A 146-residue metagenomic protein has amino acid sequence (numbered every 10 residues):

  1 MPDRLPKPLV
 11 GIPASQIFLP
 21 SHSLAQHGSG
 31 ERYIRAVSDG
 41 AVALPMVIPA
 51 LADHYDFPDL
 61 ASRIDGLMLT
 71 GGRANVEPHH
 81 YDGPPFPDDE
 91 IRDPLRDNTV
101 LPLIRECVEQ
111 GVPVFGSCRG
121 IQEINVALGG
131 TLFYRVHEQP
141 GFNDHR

Functional and structural regions predicted by a protein language model:
M1-F115, N125-F133, H137-R146: N-terminal beta1-alpha1 cap of cysteine-dependent amidohydrolase-like domains
C118: Conserved G/P- and acidic residue-centered "switch" motifs that form tight phosphate/ATP-binding loops in soluble
I121: The feature captures the ABC ATPase H-loop/switch
